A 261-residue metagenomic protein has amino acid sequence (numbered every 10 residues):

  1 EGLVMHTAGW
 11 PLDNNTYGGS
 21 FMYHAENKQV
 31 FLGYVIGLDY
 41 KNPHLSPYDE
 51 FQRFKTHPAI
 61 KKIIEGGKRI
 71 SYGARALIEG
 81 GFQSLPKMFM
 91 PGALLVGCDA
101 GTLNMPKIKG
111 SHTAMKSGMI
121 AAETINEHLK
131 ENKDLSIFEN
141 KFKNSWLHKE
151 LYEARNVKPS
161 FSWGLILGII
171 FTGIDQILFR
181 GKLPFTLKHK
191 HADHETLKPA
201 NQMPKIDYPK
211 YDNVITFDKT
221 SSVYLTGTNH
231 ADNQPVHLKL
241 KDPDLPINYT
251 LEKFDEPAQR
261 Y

Functional and structural regions predicted by a protein language model:
E1-N14, E79-G81, I247: Flavin-dependent oxidoreductases
L12-G73, E131, E139, H194: Conserved FAD/dinucleotide-binding core of flavoprotein oxidoreductases
K28, K87-P106: Short FAD-binding loop at a beta-strand-to-alpha-helix junction that anchors the flavin cofactor in diverse
D39-K41, G81-S84, T102-N104, W146 (+1 more regions): Flexible loop/turn segments at secondary-structure boundaries
N42, S84-K87, M105-T113, K133: Alpha-helix capping and helix-loop boundary segments enriched in small/acidic/polar residues
Y72-K87: Acidic, polar low-complexity linker/tail segments
G101-K107, M119, E123-I166: Active-site-proximal substrate-binding core of FAD-dependent oxidoreductases
S145-Y261: Ferredoxin-type iron-sulfur electron-transfer modules and their immediate structural context
